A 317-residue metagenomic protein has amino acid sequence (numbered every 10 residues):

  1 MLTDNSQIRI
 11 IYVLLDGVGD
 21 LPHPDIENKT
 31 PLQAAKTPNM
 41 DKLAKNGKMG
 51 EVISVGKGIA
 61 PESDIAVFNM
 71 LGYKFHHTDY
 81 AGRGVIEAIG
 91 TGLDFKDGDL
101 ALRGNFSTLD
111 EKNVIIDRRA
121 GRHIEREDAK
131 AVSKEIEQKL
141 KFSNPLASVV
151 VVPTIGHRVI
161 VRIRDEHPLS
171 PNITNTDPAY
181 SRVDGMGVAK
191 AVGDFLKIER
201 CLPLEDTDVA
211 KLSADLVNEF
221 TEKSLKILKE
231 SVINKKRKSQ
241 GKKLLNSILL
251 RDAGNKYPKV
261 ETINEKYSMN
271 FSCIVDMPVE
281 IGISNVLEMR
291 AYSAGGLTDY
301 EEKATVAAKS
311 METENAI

Functional and structural regions predicted by a protein language model:
L2-Q7, G19-S148, G156, I160-R162: Active-site nucleophile/metal-coordination loop of metallo-enzymes that catalyze phosphate/sulfate and related
I8, R122, A210, A214 (+2 more regions): Hydrophobic alpha-helical scaffolding
I8-L21, K42-L43, R237, L245-L249 (+2 more regions): Beta-strand elements within well-structured catalytic alpha/beta cores of enzymes that handle phosphate/sulfate esters
V13, A35-P38, A131, D215 (+6 more regions): Generic recognition of stable, solvent-exposed alpha-helical segments in well-folded globular domains
N46, K223, I227-S231, G282 (+2 more regions): Generic, well-ordered alpha-helical scaffold segments in large soluble proteins
M49-V52, F142-V152, F271-S272, E288-G295: Short secondary-structure junctions
A120-S247, D252-N255: Glycine-rich, mobile lid/loop segments that gate access to catalytic sites or pores
S247-I317: Anion-binding catalytic surfaces of enzymes that hydrolyze or transfer phosphate/sulfate esters
